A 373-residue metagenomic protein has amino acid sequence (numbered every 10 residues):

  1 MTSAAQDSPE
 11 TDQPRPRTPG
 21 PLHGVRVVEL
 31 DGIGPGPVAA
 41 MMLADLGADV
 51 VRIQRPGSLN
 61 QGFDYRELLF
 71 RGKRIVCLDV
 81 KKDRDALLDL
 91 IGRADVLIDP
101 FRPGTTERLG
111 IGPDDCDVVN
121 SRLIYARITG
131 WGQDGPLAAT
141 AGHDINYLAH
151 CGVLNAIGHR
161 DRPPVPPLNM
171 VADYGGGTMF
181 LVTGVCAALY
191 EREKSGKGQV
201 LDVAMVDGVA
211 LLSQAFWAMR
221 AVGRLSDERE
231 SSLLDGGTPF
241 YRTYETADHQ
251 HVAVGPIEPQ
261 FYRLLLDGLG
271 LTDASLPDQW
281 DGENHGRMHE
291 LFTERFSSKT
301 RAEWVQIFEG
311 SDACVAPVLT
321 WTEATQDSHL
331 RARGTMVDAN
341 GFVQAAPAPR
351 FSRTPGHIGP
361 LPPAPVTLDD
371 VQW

Functional and structural regions predicted by a protein language model:
T2-Q13, T18, G282, A339-W373: Flexible, small-/acidic-enriched active-site or ligand-binding loops
P19, D85-L88, Y241, V305: Short hydrophobic/charged patches on amphipathic alpha-helices used for structural packing and interfaces
P19-S58: Conserved small-residue-rich beta-alpha loop and adjacent elements that most often cradle the phosphate/pyrophosphate
V28, L69-V118: A structured beta-alpha segment of the ubiquitous adenosine-cofactor-binding alpha/beta core
M42, L46, R93, E107-V252 (+3 more regions): Active-site-adjacent "lid/gating" segments in soluble enzymes
D45, D49-D85: Conserved N-terminal Rossmann-fold NAD(P) cofactor-binding segment
D235, F240-S311, V315, W373: Aromatic-enriched alpha-helical interface/lid elements that frame and gate functional surfaces
E309-P360: A glycine-rich dinucleotide-binding beta-alpha-beta segment and adjacent secondary-structure elements that constitute
